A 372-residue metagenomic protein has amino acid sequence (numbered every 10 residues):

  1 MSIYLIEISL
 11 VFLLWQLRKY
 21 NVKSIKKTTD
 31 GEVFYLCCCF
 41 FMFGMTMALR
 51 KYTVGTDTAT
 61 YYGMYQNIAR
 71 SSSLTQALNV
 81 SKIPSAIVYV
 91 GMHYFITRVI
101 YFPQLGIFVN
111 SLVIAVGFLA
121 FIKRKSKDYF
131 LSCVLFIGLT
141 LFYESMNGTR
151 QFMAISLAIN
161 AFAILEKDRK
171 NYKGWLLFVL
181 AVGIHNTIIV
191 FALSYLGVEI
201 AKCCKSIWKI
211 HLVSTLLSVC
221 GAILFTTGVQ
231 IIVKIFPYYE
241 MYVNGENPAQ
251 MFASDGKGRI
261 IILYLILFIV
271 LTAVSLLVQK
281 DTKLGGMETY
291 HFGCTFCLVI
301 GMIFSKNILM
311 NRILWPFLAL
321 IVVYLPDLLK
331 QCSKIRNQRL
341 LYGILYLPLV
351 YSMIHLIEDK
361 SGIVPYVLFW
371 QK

Functional and structural regions predicted by a protein language model:
A59-G63, A69-R70, L74, L193-I313 (+1 more regions): Alpha-helical transmembrane segments and terminal signal-anchor/GPI-anchor hydrophobic tails, characterized by long
A59-N67, L74-Y101: Short hydrophobic/aromatic helix or loop-helix immediately within or flanking a transmembrane segment in polytopic
V99-V113: Loop-to-helix entry region of an early transmembrane alpha helix in multi-pass inner-membrane enzymes
V109-K125: Transmembrane-helix motifs of polytopic, lipid-linked glycan transferases
I122-L139: Transmembrane-helix signature of polytopic, membrane-embedded enzymes that assemble or transfer cell-envelope glycans
L141, K173-L196, L298-M302: Membrane-interface alpha helices of multi-pass inner-membrane proteins
M146-F152: Short acidic/glycine- and proline-prone juxtamembrane loop motifs at membrane-interface regions of multi-pass membrane
A158-Y172: Membrane-interface transmembrane helices that cradle and orient dolichyl/undecaprenyl
